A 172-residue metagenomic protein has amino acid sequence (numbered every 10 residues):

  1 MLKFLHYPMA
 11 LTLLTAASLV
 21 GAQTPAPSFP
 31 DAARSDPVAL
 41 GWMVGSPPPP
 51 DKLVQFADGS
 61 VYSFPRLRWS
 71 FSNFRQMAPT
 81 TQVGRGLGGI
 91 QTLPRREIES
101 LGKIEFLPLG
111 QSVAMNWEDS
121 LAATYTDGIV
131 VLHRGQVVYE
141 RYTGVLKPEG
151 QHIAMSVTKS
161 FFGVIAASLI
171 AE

Functional and structural regions predicted by a protein language model:
M1-M9: Bacterial N-terminal signal peptides that target proteins for export
L2, L146-K147: Juxtamembrane/transmembrane-helix boundary motifs in multi-pass membrane proteins
P8-S18: Bacterial N-terminal signal peptides
L19-L146, A171: N-terminal leader/targeting segments and the immediately adjacent pre-domain N-terminus
G135, I153-E172: Active-site SXXK
